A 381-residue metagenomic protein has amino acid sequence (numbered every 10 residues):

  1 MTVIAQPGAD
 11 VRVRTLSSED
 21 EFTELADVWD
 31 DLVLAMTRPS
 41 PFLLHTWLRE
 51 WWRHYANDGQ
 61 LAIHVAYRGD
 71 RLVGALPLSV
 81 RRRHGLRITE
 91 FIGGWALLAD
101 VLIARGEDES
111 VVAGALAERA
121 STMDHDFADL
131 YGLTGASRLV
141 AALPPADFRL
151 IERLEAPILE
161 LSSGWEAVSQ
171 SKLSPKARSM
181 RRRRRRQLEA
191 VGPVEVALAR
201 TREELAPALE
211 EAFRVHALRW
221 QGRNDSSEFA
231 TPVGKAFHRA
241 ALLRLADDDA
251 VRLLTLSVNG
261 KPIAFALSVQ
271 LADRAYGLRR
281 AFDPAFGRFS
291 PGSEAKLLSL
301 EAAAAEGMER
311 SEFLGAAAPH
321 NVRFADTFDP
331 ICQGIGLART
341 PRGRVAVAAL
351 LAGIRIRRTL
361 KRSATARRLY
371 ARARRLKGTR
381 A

Functional and structural regions predicted by a protein language model:
T2-V11, T15, E19, V80 (+6 more regions): Active-site/acyl-donor-binding loops of N-acyltransferases
V13-G69, V73-I88, L133-E152, A156 (+3 more regions): A conserved beta-strand-loop-helix scaffold within acyl/acetyltransferase catalytic domains
G59-L61, M123-H125, V251, A305-M308: Short, high-confidence coil segments that cap the C-terminus of an alpha-helix and link into the following beta-strand
A66-Y67, A96, E107-D108, V112-E118 (+1 more regions): Aromatic (often tryptophan-rich) hydrophobic motifs at membrane interfaces
E90-L97: Residues forming anionic-ligand binding surfaces in small-molecule and nucleic-acid pockets of primarily soluble enzymes
A99-A104: The substrate-binding groove and active-site-proximal loops of carbohydrate-active enzymes, especially glycoside
S121-R138: ATP-hydrolysis module of ASCE/P-loop NTPase motor domains, specifically the Walker B Asp-Glu catalytic pair
Y370, R374-L376: Long, C-terminal catalytic modules of enzymes
